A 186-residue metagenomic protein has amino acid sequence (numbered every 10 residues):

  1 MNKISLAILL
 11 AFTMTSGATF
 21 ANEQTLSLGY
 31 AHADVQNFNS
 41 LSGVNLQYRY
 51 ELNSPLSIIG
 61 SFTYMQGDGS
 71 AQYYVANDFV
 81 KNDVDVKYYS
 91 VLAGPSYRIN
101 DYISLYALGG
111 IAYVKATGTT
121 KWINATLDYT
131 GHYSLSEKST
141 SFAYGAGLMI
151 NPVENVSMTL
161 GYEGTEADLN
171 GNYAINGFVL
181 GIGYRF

Functional and structural regions predicted by a protein language model:
T19-A71: Short glycine/proline- and aromatic-enriched beta-strand/turn motifs that initiate or cap beta-hairpins
Q24-L26, P55-G60, Y102-L105, I150 (+1 more regions): Repeated loop/turn-to-beta-strand initiation elements of outer-membrane beta-barrel proteins
Y30-D34, F62-D68, I111-T117, Y162-D168 (+1 more regions): Transmembrane beta-strands of outer-membrane beta-barrel pores
H32, Y50, P95-Y97, L148-I150 (+2 more regions): Residue-level signature of outer-membrane beta-barrel architecture
F38-G43, G69-N77, T117-L127, N170-N176: Outer-membrane beta-barrel translocator domains and adjoining extracellular loop/strand segments of Gram-negative
F38-S40, D83-Y88, S134-S141, N172-A174: Short sequence motifs at beta-strands and strand-loop junctions characteristic of Gram-negative outer-membrane
S42-L46, Y89-A93, F142-A146, N176-L180: Hydrophobic, lipid-facing positions within transmembrane beta-strands of outer-membrane proteins
Y97, M149-N151, N155-S157, I175-F186: Outer-membrane beta-barrel "beta-signal"
